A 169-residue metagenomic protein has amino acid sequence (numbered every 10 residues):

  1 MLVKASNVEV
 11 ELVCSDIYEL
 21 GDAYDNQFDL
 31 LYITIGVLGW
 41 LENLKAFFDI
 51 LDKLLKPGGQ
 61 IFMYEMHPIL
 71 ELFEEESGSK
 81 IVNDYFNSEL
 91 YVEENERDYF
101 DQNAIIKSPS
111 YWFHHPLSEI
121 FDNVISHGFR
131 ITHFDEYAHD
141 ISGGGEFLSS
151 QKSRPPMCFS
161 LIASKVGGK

Functional and structural regions predicted by a protein language model:
S6-E19: Conserved SAM-binding strand-loop segment of SAM-dependent methyltransferases
D22-L31: A short acidic, Gly/Pro-enriched loop at the edge of an enzyme's catalytic core that lines a small-molecule cofactor
I33-I35, Y64: Residues lining the SAM
K45-Q60: A short glycine-rich, Lys/Arg-flanked "PGG" loop and its adjoining helix->strand segment in the class I
Q60-Y99: Conserved class I S-adenosyl-L-methionine
P68-S77, A104-E119: Acceptor-substrate binding/catalytic loop of class I
F100, S110-D135: Short alpha-helix
H127-F129, F147-K169: Core SAM-dependent methyltransferase catalytic element
